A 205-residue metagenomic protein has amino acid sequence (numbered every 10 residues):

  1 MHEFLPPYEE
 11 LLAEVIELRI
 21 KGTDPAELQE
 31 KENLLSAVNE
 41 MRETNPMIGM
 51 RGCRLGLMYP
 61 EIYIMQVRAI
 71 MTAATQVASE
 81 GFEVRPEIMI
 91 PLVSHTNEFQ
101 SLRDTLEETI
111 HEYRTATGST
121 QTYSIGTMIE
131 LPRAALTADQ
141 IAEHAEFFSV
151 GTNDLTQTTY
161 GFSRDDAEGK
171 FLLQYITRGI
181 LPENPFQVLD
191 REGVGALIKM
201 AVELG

Functional and structural regions predicted by a protein language model:
M1-G205: Conserved alpha/beta-domain cores
